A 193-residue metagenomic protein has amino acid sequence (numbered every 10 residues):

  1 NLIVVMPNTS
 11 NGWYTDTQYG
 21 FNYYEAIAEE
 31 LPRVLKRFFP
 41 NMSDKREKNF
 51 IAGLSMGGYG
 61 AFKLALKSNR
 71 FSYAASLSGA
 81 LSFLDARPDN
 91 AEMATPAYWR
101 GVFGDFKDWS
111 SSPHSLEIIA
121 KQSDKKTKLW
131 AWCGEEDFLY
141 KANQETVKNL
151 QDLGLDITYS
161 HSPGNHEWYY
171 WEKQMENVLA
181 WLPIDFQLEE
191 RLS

Functional and structural regions predicted by a protein language model:
N1-S193: Non-catalytic cap/lid and distal C-terminal segments of serine-dependent acyl enzymes
